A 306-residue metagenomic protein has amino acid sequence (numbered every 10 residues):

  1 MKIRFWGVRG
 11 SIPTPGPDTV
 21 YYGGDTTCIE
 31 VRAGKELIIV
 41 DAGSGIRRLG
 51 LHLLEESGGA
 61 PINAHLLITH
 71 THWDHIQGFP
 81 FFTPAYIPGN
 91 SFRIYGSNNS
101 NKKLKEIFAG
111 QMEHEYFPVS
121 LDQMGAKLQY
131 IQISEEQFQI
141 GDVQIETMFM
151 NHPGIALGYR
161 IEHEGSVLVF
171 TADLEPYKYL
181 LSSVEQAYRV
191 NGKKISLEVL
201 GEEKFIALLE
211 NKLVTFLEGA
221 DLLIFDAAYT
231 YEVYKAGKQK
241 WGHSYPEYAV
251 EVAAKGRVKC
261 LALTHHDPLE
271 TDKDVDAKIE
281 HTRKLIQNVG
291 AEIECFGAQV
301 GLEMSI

Functional and structural regions predicted by a protein language model:
M1-G59, L157-Y177: Conserved beta-strand hairpin/beta-sheet module of binuclear metal-dependent hydrolase folds, prominently
V20-Y21, R48, K127-L128, G201-L208: Short gly/ser/thr-rich secondary-structure transition/capping motifs
C28-R32, I131-L263, V275-K284, N288-V289: Metal-dependent phosphodiesterase/nuclease catalytic metal-binding core
I39-G43, A64-H72, G96-S97, V169-A172 (+4 more regions): Active-site neighborhood of phospho(di)ester-bond hydrolases with catalytic His/Asp-centered motifs
S44-Y95: Active-site metal-binding motif and surrounding structural segment of the metallo-beta-lactamase
H52, G78-Y86, A236, T271-H281: Metal-dependent catalytic neighborhoods of phosphoester/phosphodiester hydrolases
F92, S97-A156, E164: Metallo-beta-lactamase
V289-E303: Canonical P-loop GTPase G-domain recognition
